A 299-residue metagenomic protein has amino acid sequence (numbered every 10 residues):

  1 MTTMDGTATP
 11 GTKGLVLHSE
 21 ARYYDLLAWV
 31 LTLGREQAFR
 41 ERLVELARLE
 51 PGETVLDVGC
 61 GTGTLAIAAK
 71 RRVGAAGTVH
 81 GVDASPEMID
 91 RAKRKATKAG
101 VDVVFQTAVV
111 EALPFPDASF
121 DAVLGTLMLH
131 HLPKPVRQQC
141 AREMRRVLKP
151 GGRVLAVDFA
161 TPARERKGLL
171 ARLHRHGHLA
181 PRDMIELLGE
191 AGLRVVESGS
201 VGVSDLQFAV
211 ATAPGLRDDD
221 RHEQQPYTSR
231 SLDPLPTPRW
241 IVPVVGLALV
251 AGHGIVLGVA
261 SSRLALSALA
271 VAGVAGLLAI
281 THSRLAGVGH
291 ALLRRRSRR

Functional and structural regions predicted by a protein language model:
A8-T12, V16-L17, L27, R153-F208: C-terminal alpha-helical "lid/dimerization" subdomain adjacent to the S-adenosyl-L-methionine
G34-P51: Conserved alpha-helix/loop element of class I SAM-dependent methyltransferases that forms part of the SAM/SAH-binding
L56-A112: Class I SAM-dependent methyltransferase SAM/SAH-binding core
G74, L132-P133, L148-K149: Helix-to-beta-strand junctions that scaffold the AdoMet/dcAdoMet cofactor pocket in Class I SAM-dependent enzymes
E111-A122: A short acidic, Gly/Pro-enriched loop at the edge of an enzyme's catalytic core that lines a small-molecule cofactor
Q138-P150: A short glycine-rich, Lys/Arg-flanked "PGG" loop and its adjoining helix->strand segment in the class I
G192-L193, G199-R230: Core SAM-dependent methyltransferase catalytic element
G276-R296: Membrane-helix interfacial anchor on the cytosolic side
